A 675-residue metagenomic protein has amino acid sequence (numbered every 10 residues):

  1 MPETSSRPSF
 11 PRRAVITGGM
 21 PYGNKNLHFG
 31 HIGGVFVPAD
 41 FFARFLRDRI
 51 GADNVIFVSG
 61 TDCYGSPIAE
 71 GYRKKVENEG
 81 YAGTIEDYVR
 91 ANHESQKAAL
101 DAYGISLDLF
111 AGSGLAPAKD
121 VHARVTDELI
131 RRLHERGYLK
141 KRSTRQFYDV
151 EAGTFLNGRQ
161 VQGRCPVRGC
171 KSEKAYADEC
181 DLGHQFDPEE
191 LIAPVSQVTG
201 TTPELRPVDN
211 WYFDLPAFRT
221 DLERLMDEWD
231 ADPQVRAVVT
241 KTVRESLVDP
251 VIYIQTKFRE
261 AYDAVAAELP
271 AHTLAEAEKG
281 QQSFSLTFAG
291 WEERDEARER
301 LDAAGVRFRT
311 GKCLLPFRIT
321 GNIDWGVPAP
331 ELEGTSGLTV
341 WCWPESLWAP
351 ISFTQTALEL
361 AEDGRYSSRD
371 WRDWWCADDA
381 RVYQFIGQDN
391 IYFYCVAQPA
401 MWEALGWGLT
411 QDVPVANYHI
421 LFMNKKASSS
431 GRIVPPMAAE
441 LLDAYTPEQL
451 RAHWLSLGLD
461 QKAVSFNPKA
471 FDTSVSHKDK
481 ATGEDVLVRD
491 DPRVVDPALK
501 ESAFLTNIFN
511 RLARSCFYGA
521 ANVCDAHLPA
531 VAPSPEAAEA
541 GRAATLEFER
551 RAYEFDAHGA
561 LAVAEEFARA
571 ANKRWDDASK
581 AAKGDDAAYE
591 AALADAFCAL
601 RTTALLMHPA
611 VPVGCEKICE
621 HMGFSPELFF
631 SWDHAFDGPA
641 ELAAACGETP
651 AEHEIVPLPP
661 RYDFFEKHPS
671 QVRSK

Functional and structural regions predicted by a protein language model:
M1-R13, K75, R142-F147, Q160-G183 (+6 more regions): Basic, alpha-helical terminal appendages of large translation-related enzymes
P2-A52, I56-S59, R124, V195-N522 (+1 more regions): Structured secondary-structure scaffolds
F41, D87-A98, E128, F504 (+3 more regions): A non-catalytic, amphipathic alpha-helix used as a structural packing/dimerization or gating element in enzyme scaffolds
G71-R90: A charged helix-plus-loop insertion that forms the helical arch/lid used to bind and gate nucleic-acid substrates
S95-Y176, F218-R219, E223-D230: A broadly conserved sequence feature marking short terminus-proximal activation segments in nucleic acid-centric
R159-G169, F471, L487-L505, A543-A560: Extended, non-catalytic structural segments that build the interaction scaffolds of large macromolecular assemblies
K174-A177, P188-E189, E204-P207: Short, non-ligating residues that shape and space the ligands of small metal-coordination modules and catalytic
A520-V523, H527, F548-F555, R574-G584: Secondary-structure edge/capping motif, primarily at the C-terminal ends of alpha-helices and the immediately following
